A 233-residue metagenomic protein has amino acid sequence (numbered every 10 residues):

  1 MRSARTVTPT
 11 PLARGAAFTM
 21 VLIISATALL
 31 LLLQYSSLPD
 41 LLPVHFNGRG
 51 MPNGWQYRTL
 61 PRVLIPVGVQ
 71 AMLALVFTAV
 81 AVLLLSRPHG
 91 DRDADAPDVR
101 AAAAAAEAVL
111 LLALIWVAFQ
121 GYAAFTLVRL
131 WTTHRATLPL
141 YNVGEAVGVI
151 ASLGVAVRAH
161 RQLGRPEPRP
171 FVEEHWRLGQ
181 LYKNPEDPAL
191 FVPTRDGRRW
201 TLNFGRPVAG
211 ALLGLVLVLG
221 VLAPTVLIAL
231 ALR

Functional and structural regions predicted by a protein language model:
R2-P9, N53-G54, D98, D196-F204: Cytosolic juxtamembrane amphipathic/interface segments immediately preceding and feeding into a transmembrane helix
R14-V21, V76-V80, A104-A118, P207-L215: Select subsegments of transmembrane alpha-helices in polytopic membrane proteins, especially boundary-proximal
M20-I23, W55-T78, T137-L153: Alpha-helical transmembrane segments
I24-D40, T225-I228: Alpha-helical transmembrane segments of multi-pass membrane proteins
L31-V63, L190-V192, R198-L202: Active-site and channel-lining beta-strand-loop segments that bind or position nucleotide-derived/phosphorylated
Q34, M72-R92, G154-R169: Membrane-water interface of transmembrane alpha-helices
A159-P207: Membrane-proximal soluble regions of multi-pass membrane proteins
V221-R233: Juxtamembrane boundary at the C-terminal end of a transmembrane helix
